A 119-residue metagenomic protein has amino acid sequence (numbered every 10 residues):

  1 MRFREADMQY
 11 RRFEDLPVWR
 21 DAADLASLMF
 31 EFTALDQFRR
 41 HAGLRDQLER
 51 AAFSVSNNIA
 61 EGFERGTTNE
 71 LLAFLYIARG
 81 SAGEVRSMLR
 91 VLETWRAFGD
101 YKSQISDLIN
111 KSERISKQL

Functional and structural regions predicted by a protein language model:
M1-L119: Amphipathic alpha-helical assembly/interaction segments
